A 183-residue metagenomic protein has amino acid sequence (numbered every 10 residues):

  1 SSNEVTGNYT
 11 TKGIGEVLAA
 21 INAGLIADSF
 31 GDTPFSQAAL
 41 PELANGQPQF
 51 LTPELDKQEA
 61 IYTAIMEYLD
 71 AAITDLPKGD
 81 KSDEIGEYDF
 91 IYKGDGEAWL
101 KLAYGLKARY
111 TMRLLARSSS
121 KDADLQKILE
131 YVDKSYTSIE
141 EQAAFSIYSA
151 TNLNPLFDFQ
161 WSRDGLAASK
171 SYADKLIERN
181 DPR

Functional and structural regions predicted by a protein language model:
S1-R183: Structured, solvent-exposed acidic/aromatic patches
